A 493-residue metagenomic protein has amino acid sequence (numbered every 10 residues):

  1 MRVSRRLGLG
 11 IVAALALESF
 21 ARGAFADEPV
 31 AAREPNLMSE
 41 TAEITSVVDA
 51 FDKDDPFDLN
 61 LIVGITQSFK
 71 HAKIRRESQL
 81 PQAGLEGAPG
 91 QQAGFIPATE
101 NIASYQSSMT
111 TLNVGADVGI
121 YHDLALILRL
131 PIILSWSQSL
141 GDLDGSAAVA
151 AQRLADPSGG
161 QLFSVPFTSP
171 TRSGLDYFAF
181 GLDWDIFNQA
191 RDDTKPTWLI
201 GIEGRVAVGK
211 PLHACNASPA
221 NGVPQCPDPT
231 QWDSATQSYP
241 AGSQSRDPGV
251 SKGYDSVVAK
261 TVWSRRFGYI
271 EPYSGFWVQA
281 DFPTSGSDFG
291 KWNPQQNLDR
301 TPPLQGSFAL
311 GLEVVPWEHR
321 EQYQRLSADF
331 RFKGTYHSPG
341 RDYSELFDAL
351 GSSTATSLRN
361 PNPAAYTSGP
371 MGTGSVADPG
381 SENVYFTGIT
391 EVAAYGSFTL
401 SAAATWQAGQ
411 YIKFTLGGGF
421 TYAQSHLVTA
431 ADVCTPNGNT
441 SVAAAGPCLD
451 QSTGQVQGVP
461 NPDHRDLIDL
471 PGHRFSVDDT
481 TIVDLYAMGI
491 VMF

Functional and structural regions predicted by a protein language model:
M1-S39, V456-P462, F493: Cleavable N-terminal export/targeting peptides
G23-Q92, R191-T197, S476: Outer-membrane beta-barrel biogenesis signature
D27-P29, S46-L59, D123, S139 (+6 more regions): Short loop/turn motifs that connect adjacent beta-strands in outer-membrane beta-barrel proteins
D52-I62, M109-N113, A125, R129-L130 (+9 more regions): Outer-membrane beta-barrel architecture
I65, L112-I120, L128, F180-W184 (+8 more regions): Residues on the lipid-exposed face of transmembrane beta-strands in outer-membrane beta-barrel proteins
I65-H71, L130-W136, Y177, I186 (+7 more regions): Transmembrane beta-strands of outer-membrane beta-barrel pores
R76-G84, Q92, T284-F493: Outer membrane beta-barrel transmembrane domains
S135-T301, N437, S441-Q455, N461-H473: Outer-membrane pore/translocation modules
